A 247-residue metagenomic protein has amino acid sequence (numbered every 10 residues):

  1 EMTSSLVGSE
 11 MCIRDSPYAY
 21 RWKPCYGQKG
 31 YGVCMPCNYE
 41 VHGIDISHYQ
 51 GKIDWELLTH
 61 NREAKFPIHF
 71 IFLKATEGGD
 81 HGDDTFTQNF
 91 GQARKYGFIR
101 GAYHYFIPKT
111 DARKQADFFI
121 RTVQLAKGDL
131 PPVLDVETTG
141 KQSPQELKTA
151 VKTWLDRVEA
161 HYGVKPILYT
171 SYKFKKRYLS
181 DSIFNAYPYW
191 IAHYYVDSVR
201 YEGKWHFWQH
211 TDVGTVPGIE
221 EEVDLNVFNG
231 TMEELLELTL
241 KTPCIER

Functional and structural regions predicted by a protein language model:
E1-G8, C12-D15: Single conserved hydrophobic/aromatic residue that forms the stacking wall/gate of nucleotide- or nucleobase-binding
T3-S4, P36, E63, V199: Structural motif
V7-G8, Y96, N185, G203: Short, structured coil segments at secondary-structure junctions
R14-P24: Hydrophobic single-pass membrane-insertion segments
P24-Y31, M35-L155, E159-H161: Substrate-binding cleft of extracellular glycoside hydrolase catalytic domains
Y26-Q50, E56, S180, F184-R247: Functionally critical loop-and-helix segments that line ligand-binding/catalytic clefts of soluble enzyme domains
D80, K109, K175, S198 (+1 more regions): Flexible, glycine-rich phosphate/dinucleotide-binding loops and adjacent beta-alpha linkers at cofactor/substrate
L130-E202: Catalytic domains of cell-wall/extracellular-matrix polysaccharide-remodeling enzymes, centered on de-N-acetylation
